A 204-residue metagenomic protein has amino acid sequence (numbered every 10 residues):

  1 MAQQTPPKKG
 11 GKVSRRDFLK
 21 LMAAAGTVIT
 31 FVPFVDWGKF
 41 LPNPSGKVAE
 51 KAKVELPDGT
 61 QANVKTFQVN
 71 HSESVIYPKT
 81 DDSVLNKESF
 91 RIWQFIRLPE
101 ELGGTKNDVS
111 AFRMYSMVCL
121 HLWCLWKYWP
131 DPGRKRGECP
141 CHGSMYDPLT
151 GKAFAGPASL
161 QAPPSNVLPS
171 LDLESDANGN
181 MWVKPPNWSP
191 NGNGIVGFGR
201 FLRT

Functional and structural regions predicted by a protein language model:
Q4-G26: N-terminal secretory signal peptides and thylakoid transit peptides that target proteins across membranes
K20, P33-P132, L171-T204: N-terminal pre-ligand scaffold of iron-sulfur
M114, R134-R136, P148, F154-A155: Disulfide-bonded cysteine motifs in exported proteins
P130-R134, P163-P164: Short linker/helix segments within small regulatory modules
R136-H142: Cysteine-rich micro-motifs
Y146-P190: Short Fe-S-cluster ligation motifs
